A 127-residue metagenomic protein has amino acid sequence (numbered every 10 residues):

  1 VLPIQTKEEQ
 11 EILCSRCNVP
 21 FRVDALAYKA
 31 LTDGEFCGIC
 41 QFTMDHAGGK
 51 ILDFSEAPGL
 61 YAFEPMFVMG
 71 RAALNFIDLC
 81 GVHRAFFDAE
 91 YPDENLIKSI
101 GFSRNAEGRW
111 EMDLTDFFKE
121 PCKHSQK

Functional and structural regions predicted by a protein language model:
V1-V23, P121-K127: Short amphipathic alpha-helix that is part of the acyltransferase structural core
I4, A25, G101-S103: Short glycine-aromatic motifs
R16-R22, Q41, D53, L114-T115: Conserved acyl-donor/pantetheine-binding loop and adjacent beta-alpha core of acyl/acetyltransferases and related
L26-E64: Conserved donor-binding loop and adjoining core beta-sheet/short helix segment in diverse acyl/aminoacyl transferases
Y61-D78: Conserved acetyl-CoA-binding loop-helix of GNAT-fold acetyltransferases
I77-E90: Conserved GNAT acetyl-CoA-binding A-motif
E90-G108: Conserved active-site alpha-helix within GNAT-family acetyltransferase domains
A106-K127: C-terminal "cap" of GNAT-fold acetyltransferases
